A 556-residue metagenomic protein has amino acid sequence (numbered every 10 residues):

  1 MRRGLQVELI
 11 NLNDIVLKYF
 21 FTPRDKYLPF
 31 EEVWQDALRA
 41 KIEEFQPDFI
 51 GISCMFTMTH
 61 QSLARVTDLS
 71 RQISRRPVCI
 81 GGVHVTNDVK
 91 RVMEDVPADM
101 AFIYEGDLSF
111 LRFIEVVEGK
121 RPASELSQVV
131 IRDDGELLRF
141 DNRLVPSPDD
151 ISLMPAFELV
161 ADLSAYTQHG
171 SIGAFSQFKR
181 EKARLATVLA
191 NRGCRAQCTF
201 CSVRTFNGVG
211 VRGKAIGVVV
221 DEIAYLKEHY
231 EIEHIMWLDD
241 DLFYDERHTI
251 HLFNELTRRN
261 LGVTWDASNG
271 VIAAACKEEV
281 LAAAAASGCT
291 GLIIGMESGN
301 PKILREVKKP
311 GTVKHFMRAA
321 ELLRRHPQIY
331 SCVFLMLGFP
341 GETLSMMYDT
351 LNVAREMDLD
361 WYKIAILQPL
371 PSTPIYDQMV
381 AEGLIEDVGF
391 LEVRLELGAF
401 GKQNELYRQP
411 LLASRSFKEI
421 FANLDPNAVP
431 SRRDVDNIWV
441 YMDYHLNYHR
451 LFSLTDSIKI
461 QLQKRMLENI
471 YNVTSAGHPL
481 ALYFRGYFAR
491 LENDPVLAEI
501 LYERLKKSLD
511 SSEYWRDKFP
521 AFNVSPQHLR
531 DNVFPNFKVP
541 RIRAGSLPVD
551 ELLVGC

Functional and structural regions predicted by a protein language model:
M1-E222, K227-E231, Q463, R485 (+1 more regions): Acidic, low-complexity intrinsically disordered segments
L9-N11, I80, A267, V333 (+1 more regions): A structural preference for short, hydrophobic beta-strand core positions in alpha/beta folds
N13, H84, D240-D245, G270 (+2 more regions): Short, solvent-exposed turn/loop segments enriched in Gly/Ser/Thr/Pro and often Arg
K18, V130-D133, L137-L144, Y330 (+4 more regions): C-terminal accessory regions of radical SAM enzymes
K18-Y19, P301-E306, P374: A short acidic, helix-capping loop that chelates divalent metal ions and anchors anionic groups
I52, I80, W237-D239, I294 (+1 more regions): Conserved beta-strand positions
R91-S109, A283-G291, D349-I364: Structural recognition of alpha->loop->beta junctions
F157-L337, T343-M346, N352: Radical SAM [4Fe-4S] cluster-binding motif and immediate context
